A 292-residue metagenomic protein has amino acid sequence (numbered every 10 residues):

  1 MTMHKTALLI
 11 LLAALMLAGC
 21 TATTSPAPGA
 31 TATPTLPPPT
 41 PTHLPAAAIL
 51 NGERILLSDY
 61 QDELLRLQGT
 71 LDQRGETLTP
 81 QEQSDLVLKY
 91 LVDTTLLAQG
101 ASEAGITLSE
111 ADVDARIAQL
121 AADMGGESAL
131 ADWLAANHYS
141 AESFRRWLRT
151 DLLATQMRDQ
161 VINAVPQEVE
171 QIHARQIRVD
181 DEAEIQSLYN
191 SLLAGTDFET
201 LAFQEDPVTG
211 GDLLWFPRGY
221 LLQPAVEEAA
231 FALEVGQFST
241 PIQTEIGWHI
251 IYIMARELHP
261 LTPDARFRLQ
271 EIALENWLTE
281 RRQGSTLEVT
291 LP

Functional and structural regions predicted by a protein language model:
H4-L15: Sec-dependent N-terminal signal peptides
L17-G19: C-terminal motif of bacterial Sec signal peptides marking the signal peptidase cleavage site
A22-T23, P28-E142: N-terminal targeting/tethering segments
H43-L50, I55, E82, L108 (+6 more regions): Extracytoplasmic
L44-Q68, A101, L152-M157, R175-D181 (+3 more regions): FKBP-type peptidyl-prolyl cis-trans isomerase
T77-L78, L188-V226, M254-A255, H259-P260: Peptidyl-prolyl cis-trans isomerase
Q83-A101, D112, I117, A121 (+4 more regions): Solvent-exposed aromatic/hydrophobic patches embedded in short alpha-helical segments
A135-Q176, Q204, A225-P263: Proteostasis/folding factors centered on peptidyl-prolyl cis-trans isomerases
